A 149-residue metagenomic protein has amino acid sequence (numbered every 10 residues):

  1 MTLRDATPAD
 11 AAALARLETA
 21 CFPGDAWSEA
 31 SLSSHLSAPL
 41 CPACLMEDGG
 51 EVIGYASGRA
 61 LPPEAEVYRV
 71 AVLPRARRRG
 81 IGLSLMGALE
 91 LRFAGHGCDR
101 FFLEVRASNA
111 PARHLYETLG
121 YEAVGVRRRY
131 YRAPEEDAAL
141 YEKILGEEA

Functional and structural regions predicted by a protein language model:
M1-L3: Extreme N-terminal starter segment of soluble prokaryotic enzymes
D5-R75, L83-H96, I144-E148: Acetyl-CoA-dependent GNAT
P23, V126-R127: Glycine-rich, flexible loop/turn motifs
D25, E66, A76, R113 (+2 more regions): Enrichment for repetitive, rod-forming helical segments
A43-C44, D99-F102, R106-R113, L119 (+1 more regions): C-terminal "cap" of GNAT-fold acetyltransferases
L45, E66, A71, G80 (+3 more regions): Conserved beta-strand segments that form the floor/walls of ligand-binding pockets within enzyme and binding domains
E51, L73-G87, A94-H96, R100-F101 (+3 more regions): Conserved glycine-rich acetyl-CoA-binding loop
